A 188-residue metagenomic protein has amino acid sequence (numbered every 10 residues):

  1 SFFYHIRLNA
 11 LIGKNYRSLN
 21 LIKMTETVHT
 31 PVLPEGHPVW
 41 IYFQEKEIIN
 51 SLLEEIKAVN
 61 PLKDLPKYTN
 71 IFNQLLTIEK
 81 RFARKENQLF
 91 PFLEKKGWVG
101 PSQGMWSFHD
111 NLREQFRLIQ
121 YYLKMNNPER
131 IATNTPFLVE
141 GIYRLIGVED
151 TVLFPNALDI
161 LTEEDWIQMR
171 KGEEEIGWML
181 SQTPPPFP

Functional and structural regions predicted by a protein language model:
S1-E79, A83-P188: Small-residue-biased structural context
